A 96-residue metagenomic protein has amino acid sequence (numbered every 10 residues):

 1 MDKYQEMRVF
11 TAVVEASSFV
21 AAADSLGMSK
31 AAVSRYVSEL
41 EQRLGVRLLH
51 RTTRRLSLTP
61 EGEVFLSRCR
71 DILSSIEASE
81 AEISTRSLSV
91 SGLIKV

Functional and structural regions predicted by a protein language model:
M1-Q5: Short helix-coil-helix linker/hinge
M7, R43, F65-S87: Alpha-helical linker/hinge and terminal dimerization helices associated with HTH transcriptional regulators
A12-G27: Short helix-boundary/capping micro-motifs
D24-S25, Q42, E63: Alpha-helical residues within the helix-turn-helix
A31: Key DNA-contact positions within bacterial/archaeal DNA-binding proteins
Y36-E39: Residues within the DNA-recognition helix of helix-turn-helix
E41-L58: A short LG(V/I)-centered, amphipathic sequence patch enriched for acidic residue(s) preceding the LG motif
S84-V96: Interdomain hinge and pocket-entrance segments immediately C-terminal to HTH DNA-binding domains
